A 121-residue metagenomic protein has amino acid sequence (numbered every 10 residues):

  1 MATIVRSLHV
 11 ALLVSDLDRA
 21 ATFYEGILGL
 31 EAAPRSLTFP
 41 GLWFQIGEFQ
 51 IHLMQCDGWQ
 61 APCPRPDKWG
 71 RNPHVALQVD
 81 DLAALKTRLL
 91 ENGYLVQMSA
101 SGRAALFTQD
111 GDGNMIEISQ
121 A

Functional and structural regions predicted by a protein language model:
M1-R19, N72-L77: N-terminal beta-strand motif that seeds the catalytic metal site of vicinal oxygen chelate
A2-T3, K86-A121: Vicinal oxygen chelate
L12-I51: Core segments of cupin and vicinal oxygen chelate
D18-T22, G26, D80-E91, L95: Replace "anionic and nucleotidyl ligands
T38, C56, S119-A121: Residue-level structural signal for beta-strand termini and adjacent loop
Q50-H52, A61, G113-E117: Short, charged/polar, Gly/Pro-enriched secondary-structure boundary elements
G58-P64: A short, acidic/glycine-rich surface segment
K68-K86: Mid-chain, well-packed structural core segment of small domains
